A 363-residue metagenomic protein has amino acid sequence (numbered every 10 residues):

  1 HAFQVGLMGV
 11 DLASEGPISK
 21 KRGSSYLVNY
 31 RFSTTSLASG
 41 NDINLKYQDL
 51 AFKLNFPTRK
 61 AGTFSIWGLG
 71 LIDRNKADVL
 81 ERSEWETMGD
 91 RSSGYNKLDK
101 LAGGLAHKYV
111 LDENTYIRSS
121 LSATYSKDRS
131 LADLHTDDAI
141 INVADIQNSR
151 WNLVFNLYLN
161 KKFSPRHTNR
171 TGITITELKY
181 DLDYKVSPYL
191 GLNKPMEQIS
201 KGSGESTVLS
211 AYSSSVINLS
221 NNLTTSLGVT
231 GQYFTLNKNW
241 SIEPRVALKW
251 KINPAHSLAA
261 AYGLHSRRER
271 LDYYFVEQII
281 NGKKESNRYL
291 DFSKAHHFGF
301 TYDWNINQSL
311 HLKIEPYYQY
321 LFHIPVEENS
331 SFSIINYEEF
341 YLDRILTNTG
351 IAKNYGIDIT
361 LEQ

Functional and structural regions predicted by a protein language model:
H1-P57, S65-L69: Predominantly transmembrane beta-strands of Gram-negative outer membrane beta-barrel pores used for transport
F3-L7, V28-T34, I66-I72, S119-Y125 (+6 more regions): Transmembrane beta-barrel strands of outer-membrane/channel proteins
V10-G16, F52-F56, G103-Y109, F155-K161 (+4 more regions): Residues on the lipid-exposed face of transmembrane beta-strands in outer-membrane beta-barrel proteins
K21-S36, I117-V143, S203-T235, S241-R245 (+1 more regions): Surface-exposed extracellular loop regions of Gram-negative outer-membrane beta-barrel proteins
R22-S24, A61-F64, N114-I117, K127 (+4 more regions): Repeated loop/turn-to-beta-strand initiation elements of outer-membrane beta-barrel proteins
L37, T63-E113, I117-R118, A123-R150: Flexible loop and strand-edge segments within Gram-negative outer membrane beta-barrel domains
E81-R82, K127, V186-S187, T235 (+2 more regions): Surface-exposed extracellular loop regions of Gram-negative outer-membrane beta-barrel proteins, predominantly
N148, N152-V154, I199-S210, N287 (+2 more regions): Outer membrane beta-barrel strand-and-loop segments of large Gram-negative receptors, especially TonB-dependent
